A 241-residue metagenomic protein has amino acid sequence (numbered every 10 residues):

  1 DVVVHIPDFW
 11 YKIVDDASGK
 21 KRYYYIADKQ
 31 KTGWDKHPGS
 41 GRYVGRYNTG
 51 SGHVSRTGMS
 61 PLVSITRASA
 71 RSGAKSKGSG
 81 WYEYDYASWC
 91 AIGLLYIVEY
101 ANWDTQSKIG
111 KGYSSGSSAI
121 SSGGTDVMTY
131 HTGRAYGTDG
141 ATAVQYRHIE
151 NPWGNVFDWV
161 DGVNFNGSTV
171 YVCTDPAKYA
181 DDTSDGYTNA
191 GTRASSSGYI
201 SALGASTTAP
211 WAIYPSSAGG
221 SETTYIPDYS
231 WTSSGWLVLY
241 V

Functional and structural regions predicted by a protein language model:
D1-H5, Y11-I13, W81: GGW-centered surface loops in extracellular recognition modules
P7, R56, P61-S64, P210 (+2 more regions): Proline-rich low-complexity regions
P7-D35: Structured beta-strand-rich cores of soluble
F9-K12, Y47-S51, S88, G162-F165: Acidic glycine-/aspartate-rich tracts in secreted/extracellular proteins
V14-A17, V163-T174: Cytochrome P450 core scaffold surrounding the K-helix E-X-X-R motif and the conserved "meander" helix-loop region
Y25-P152, V156: Short aromatic-cysteine micro-motif
T49-S69, V170-R193: A solvent-exposed, charged loop/short amphipathic helix patch at secondary-structure junctions
A87-C90, K111-Y130, A135-Y136, A143 (+3 more regions): C-terminal, surface-exposed recognition/capping segments
